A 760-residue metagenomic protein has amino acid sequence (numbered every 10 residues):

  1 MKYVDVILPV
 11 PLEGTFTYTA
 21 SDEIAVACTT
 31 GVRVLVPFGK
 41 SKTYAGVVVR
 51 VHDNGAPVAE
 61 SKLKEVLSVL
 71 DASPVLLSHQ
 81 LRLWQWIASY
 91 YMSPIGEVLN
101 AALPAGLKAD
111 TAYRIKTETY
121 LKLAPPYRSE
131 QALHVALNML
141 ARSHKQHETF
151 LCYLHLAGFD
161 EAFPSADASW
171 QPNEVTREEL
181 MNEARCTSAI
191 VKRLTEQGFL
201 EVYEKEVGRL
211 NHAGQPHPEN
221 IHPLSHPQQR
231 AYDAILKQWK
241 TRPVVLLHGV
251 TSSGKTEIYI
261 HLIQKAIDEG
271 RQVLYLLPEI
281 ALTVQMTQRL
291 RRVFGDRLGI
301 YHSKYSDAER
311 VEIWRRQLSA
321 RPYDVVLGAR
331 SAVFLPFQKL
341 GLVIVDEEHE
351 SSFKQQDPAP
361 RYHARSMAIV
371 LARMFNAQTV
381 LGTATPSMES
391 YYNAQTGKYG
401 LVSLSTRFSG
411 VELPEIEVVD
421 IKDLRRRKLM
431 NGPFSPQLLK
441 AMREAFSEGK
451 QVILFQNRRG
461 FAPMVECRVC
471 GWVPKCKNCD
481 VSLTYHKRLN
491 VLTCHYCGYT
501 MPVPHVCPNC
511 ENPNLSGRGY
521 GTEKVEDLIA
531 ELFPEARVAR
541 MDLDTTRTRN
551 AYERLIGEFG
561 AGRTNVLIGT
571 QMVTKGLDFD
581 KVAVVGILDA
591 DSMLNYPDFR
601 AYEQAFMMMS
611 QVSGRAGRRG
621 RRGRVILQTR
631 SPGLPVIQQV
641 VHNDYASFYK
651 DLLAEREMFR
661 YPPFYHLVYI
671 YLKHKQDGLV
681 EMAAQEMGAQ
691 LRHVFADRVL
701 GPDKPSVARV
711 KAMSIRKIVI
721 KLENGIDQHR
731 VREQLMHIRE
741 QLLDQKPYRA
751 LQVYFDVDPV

Functional and structural regions predicted by a protein language model:
M1-G328, A332-T383, Q395-V411, V694 (+1 more regions): Accessory, non-ATPase domains that flank or precede helicase/AAA+ motor cores in DNA-metabolism machines
G14, T176, H666-V668, S714-R716: Short amphipathic alpha-helical segments
R50-H52, L103, E204-E206, Q456-R458 (+4 more regions): A general secondary-structure junction signal
M92, P104, R185, R468 (+4 more regions): Glycine-centered secondary-structure boundary/capping sites
L121, L200, I416, L483 (+3 more regions): Generic structural motif
E219-S225, Q229, T241-E681, A689 (+5 more regions): Inter-lobe coupling/hinge segments of SF2-like helicase ATPases
A684: Flexible catalytic loop/linker elements that gate and position reactive groups at enzyme active sites
M687-D727, V731-M736: C-terminal structured "cap/appendage" subdomains that terminate the fold
